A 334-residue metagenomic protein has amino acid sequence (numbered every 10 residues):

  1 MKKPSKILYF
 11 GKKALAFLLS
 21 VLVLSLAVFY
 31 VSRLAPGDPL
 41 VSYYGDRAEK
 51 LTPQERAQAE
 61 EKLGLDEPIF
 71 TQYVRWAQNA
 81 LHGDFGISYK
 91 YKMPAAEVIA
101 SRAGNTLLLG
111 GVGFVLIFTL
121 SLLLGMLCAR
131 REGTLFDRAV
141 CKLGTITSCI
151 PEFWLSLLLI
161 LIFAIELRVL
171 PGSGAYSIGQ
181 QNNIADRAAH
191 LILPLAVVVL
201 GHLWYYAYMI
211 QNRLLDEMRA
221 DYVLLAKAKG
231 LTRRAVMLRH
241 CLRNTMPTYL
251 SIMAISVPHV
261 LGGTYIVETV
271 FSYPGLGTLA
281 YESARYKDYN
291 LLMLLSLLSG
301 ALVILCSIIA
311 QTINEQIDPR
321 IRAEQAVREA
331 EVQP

Functional and structural regions predicted by a protein language model:
K2-L34: Charged, compositionally biased N-terminal leader segments and the immediate start of the first structured element
K3, L65-L122: An internal, D/E-rich "acidic patch" concept
K6-L8, A103-F136, Q181-P334: Alpha-helical transmembrane segments of integral membrane proteins, especially multi-pass inner/plasma-membrane
V21-A27, I146-L161, M253-P258: Hydrophobic alpha-helical membrane-insertion segments
V21-T71, L167-R187: Hydrophobic alpha-helical transmembrane segments of membrane transport/permease proteins and related membrane-embedded
L26, Y30, L34, L127 (+6 more regions): Hydrophobic membrane-targeting alpha-helices
L51-H82, F271-E282: Short hydrophobic, aromatic-rich alpha-helical segments embedded in or entering the lipid bilayer of multi-pass
K142-W204: Membrane-water interface segments at transmembrane-helix boundaries in multipass membrane proteins
